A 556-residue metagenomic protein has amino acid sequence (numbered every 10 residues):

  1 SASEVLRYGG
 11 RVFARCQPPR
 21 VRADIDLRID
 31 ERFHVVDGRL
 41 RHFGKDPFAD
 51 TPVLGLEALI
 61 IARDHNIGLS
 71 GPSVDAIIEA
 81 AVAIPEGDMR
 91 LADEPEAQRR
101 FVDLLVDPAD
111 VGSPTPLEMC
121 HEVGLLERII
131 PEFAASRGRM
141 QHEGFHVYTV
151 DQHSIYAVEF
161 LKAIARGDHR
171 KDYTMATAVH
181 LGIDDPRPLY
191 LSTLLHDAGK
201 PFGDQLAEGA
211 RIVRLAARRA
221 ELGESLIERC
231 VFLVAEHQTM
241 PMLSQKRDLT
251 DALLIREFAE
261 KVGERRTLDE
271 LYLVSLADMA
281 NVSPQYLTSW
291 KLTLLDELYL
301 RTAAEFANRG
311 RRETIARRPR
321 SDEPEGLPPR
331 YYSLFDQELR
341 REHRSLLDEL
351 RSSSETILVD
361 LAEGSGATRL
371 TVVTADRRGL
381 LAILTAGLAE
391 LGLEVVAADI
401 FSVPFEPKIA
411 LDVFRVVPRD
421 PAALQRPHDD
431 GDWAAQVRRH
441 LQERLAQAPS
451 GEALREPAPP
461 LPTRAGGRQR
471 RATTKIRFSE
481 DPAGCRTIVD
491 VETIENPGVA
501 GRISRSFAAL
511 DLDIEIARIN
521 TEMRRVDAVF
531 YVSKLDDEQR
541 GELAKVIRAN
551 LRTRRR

Functional and structural regions predicted by a protein language model:
S1, T149-V150, A176-N308: Divalent metal-dependent catalytic cores for phosphoryl transfer on phosphate-bearing substrates
S1-H146: Non-catalytic interface/linker regions that flank or bridge core catalytic/transmembrane domains
S1-H42, T115, V123, L253-R556: Regulatory modules associated with amino-acid/nitrogen control
D26-R39, E122-H142, Y148-T193, G203 (+4 more regions): Active-site-adjacent "gating/activation" loops or surface patches in catalytic cores
H34-R39, V74-A83, D93-Q98, E132-Q141 (+9 more regions): Short acidic (Asp/Glu) and glycine-rich catalytic loops that position anionic groups and cofactors
F48-A49, G87-L91, D103-D110, M119 (+16 more regions): Hydrophobic alpha-helical scaffolding
I84-A109, D168, H180, A217 (+3 more regions): Conserved catalytic alpha/beta cores of large enzymes that bind or transform nucleotide phosphates and polynucleotides
P95-R100, M119-E122, E127-I130, A135 (+7 more regions): Regulatory/sensor and coupling segments of signal-transduction and defense proteins
